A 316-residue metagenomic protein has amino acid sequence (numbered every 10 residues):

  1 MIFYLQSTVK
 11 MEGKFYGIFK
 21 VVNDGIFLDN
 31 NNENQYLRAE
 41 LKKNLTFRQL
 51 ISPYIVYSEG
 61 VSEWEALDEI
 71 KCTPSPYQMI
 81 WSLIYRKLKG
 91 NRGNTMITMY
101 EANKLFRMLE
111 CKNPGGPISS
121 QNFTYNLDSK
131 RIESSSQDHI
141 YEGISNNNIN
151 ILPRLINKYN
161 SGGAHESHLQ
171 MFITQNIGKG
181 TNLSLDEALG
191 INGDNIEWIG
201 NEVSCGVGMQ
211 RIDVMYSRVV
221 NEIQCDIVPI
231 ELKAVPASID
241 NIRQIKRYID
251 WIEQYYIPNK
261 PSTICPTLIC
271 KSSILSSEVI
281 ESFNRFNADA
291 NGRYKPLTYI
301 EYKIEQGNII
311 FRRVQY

Functional and structural regions predicted by a protein language model:
M1, K14-Y16, I227, I264-C265: Short, surface-exposed beta-edge/turn micro-motifs
M1-S7: Short coil-to-beta transition motif at edge beta-strands of beta-rich domains
F3, I18, E222: Aromatic- and glycine-enriched beta-alpha-beta binding-site module
V9-M11: Extended, low-complexity, turn-rich repeat/linker tracts enriched in Gly/Pro/Ser/Thr and Asp/Glu that occur
G13-K14, K20-T95, M99: Aromatic- and Lys/Arg-enriched surface recognition patch
S82-Y316: Charged, terminal alpha-helix-loop-beta segments that serve as non-catalytic nucleic-acid engagement and/or assembly
